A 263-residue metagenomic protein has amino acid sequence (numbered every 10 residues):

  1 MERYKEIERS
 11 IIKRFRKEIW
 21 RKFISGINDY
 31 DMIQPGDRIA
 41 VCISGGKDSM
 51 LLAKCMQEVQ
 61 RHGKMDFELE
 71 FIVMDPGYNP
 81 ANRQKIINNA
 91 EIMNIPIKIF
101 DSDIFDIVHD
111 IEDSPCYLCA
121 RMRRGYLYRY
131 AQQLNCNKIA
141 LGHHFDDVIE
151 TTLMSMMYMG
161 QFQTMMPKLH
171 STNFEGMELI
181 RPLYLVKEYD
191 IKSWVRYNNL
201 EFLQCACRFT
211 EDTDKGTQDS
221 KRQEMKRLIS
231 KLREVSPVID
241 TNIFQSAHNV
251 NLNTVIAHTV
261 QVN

Functional and structural regions predicted by a protein language model:
E2-M154, Y158-Q161, M166, Y189-Y197: ATP-dependent adenylation/nucleotidyltransferase module used to activate substrates
R16, W20, R83, R124 (+5 more regions): A structural signal for well-ordered alpha-helical scaffolds and beta->alpha junctions
E68-L69, D147-L228: Catalytic subdomain that performs nucleotidyl-dependent activation
D75-G77, D103-F105, S171, L185 (+2 more regions): Short, solvent-exposed coil/turn elements at secondary-structure transition points
L118, A140, P182, V186 (+2 more regions): A short glycine-/small-residue-rich loop at the edge of a beta-strand within enzyme catalytic domains
M122-L134, K168-F174, R227-S246: Short, basic, helix/turn surface patches
L200-N263: The feature marks non-catalytic terminal segments
